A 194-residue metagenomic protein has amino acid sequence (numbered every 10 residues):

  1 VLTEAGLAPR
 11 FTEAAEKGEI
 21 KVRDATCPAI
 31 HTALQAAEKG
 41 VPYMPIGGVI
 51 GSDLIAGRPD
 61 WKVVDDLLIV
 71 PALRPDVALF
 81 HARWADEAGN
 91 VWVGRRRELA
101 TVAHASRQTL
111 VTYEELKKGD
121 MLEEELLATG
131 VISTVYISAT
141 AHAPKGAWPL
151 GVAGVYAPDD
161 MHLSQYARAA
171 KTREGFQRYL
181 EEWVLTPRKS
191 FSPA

Functional and structural regions predicted by a protein language model:
V1-A194: Conserved alpha/beta enzyme-core scaffold
